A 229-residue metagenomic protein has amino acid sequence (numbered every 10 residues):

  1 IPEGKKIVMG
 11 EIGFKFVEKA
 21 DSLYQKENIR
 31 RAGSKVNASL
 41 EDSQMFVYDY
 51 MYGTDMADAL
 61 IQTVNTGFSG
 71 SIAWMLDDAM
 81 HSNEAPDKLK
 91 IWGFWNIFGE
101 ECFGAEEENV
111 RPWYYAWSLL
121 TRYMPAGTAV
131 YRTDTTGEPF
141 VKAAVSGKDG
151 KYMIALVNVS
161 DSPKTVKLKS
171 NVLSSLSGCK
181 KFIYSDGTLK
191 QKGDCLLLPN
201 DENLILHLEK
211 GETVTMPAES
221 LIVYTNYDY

Functional and structural regions predicted by a protein language model:
I1-E3, S174-S175: Short helix-capping segments at alpha-helix termini
E3-E18, N65, G147-K148, K164: Active-site region of glycoside hydrolase catalytic domains
K6-E11, S69-W74, M153-L156: Structural recognition of the beta-strand scaffold that forms the well-ordered cores of secreted hydrolase catalytic
F14-S118, R122-K142: Aromatic/acidic polysaccharide-binding cleft in carbohydrate-active enzymes
A20, S82-A85, A155, P163-K167 (+1 more regions): Extended hydrophobic-aromatic, low-complexity segments
T135-L176, Y184-G187, E219-I222: Carbohydrate-binding surface patches
S175-E209: Trp/Gly-enriched beta-strand surface patches
L197-Y229: C-terminal beta-strand-rich structural cap/linker in extracellular carbohydrate-active enzymes
